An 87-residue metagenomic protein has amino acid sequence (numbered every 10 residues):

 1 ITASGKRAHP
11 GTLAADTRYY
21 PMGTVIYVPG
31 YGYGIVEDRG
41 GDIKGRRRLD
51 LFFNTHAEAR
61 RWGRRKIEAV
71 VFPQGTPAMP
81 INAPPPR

Functional and structural regions predicted by a protein language model:
I1-R87: Solvent-exposed, well-ordered loop and adjacent helix/strand elements within mature globular domains that form
